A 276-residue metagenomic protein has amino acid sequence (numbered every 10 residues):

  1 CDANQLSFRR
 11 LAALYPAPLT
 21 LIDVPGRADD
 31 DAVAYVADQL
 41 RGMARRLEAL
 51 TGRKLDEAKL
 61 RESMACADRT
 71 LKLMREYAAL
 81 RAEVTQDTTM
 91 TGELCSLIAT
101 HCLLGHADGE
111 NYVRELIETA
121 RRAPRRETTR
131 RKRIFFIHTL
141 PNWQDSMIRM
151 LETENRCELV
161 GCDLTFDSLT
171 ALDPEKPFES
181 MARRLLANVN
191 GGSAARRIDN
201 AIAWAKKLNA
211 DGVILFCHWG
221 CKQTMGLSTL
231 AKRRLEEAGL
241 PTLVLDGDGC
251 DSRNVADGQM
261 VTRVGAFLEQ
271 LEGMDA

Functional and structural regions predicted by a protein language model:
C1-L55, V160-D275: Trp/Phe/Arg-rich N-terminal binding region typifying the photolyase-homology
A37, R41, R45-A171, N190: A charged, amphipathic alpha-helical module
